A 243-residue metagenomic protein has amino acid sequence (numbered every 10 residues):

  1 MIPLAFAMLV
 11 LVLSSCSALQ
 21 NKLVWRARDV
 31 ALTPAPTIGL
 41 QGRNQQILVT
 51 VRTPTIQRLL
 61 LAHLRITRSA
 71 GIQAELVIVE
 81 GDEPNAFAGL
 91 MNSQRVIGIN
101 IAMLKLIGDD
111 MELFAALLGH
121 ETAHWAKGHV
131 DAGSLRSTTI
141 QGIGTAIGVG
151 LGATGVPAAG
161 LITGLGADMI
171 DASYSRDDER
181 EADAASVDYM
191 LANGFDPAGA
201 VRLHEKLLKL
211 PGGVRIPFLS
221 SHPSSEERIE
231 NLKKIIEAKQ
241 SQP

Functional and structural regions predicted by a protein language model:
M1-A5: Bacterial N-terminal signal peptides that target proteins for export
F6-V10: Hydrophobic helical h-region of N-terminal Sec-dependent signal peptides in bacterial secretory/periplasmic proteins
L13-S15: C-terminal motif of bacterial Sec signal peptides marking the signal peptidase cleavage site
L19-T138, D188, A192-N193, L210-G212 (+2 more regions): Peri-catalytic and regulatory segments of divalent metal-dependent proteins
I99, A182, S224: Residue-level signature of catalytic and energy-coupling elements of molecular machines, predominantly ATP/GTP-dependent
V130-G160: Post-HEXXH active-site segment of zinc metalloproteases
A153-H204, R228: Metalloprotease/metallohydrolase-associated module, dominated by Zn2+-dependent proteases
S175, D196-Q240: Long, well-structured alpha-helical subdomains associated with metal-dependent extracellular/ecto-lumenal hydrolases
